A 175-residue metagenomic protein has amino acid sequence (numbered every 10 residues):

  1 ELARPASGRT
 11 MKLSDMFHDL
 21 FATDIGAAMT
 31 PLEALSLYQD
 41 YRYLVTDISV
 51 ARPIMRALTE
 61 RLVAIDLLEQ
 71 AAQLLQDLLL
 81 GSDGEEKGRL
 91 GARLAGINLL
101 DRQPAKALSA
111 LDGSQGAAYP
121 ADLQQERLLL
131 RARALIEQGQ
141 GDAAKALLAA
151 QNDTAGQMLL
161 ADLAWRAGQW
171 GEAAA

Functional and structural regions predicted by a protein language model:
E1-A175: Acidic, polar-rich low-complexity tracts and alpha-helical solenoid repeat scaffolds
